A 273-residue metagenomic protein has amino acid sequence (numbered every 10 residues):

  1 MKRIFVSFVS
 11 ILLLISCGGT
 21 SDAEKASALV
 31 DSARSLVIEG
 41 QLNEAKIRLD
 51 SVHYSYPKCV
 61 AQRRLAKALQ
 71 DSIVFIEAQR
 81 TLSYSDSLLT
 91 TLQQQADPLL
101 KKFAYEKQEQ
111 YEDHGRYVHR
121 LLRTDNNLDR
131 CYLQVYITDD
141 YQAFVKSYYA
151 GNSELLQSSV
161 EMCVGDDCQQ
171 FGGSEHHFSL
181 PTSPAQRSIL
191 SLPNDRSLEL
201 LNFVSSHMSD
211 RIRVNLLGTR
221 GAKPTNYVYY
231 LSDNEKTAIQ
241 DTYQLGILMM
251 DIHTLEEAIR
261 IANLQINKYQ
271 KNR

Functional and structural regions predicted by a protein language model:
L13-S16: C-terminal motif of bacterial Sec signal peptides marking the signal peptidase cleavage site
G18-E24: Bacterial lipoprotein signal-peptidase II cleavage site
V30-I38: Hydrophobic/aromatic side-chain positions at a characteristic register within alpha-helices of tetratricopeptide repeats
K46-E77: Short, charge-rich amphipathic alpha-helical segments embedded in non-transmembrane helical bundles/solenoids
Q70-L100, Q110-D113: Alpha-helical linker/edge segments of TPR/alpha-solenoid repeat scaffolds and analogous pre-/post-domain helices
D166-N194: Extended, solvent-exposed segments with strong compositional bias
S183-L201, S209-R273: Internal interaction segment
